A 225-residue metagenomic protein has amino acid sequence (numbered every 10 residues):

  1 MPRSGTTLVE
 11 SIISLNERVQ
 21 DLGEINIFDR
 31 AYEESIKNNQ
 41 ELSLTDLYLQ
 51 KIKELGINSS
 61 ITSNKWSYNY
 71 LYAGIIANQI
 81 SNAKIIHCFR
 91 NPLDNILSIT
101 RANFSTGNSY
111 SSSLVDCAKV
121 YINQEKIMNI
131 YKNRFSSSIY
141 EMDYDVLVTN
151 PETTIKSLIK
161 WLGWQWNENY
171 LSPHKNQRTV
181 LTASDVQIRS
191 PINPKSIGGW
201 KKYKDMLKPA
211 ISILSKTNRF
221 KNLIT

Functional and structural regions predicted by a protein language model:
M1-I80, C88-F89: Phosphate-binding active sites in nucleotide-utilizing proteins
V9-I12, N16, Y72, I76 (+5 more regions): Structural preference for long, well-ordered alpha-helical segments in enzyme cores
Q20, K84-I86, Y140-M142: Hydrophobic/aromatic beta-strand patches that form the interior of the parallel beta-sheet core in alpha/beta enzyme
N26-I27, R90-N95, L147-V148: Conserved nucleotide-binding/hydrolysis micro-motifs of P-loop NTPases
I27-A31, K37, D94, S113-L114 (+2 more regions): Residue-level signal for alpha-helical context at structural boundaries
N38-Q40, L93, K119: Short acidic/polar alpha-helix capping motifs at helix-coil junctions
S43-S60, Q79, I99-E141, V148-T225: PAPS-dependent sulfotransferases, especially Golgi type II membrane carbohydrate sulfotransferases
S67-N69, V146-N150: Acidic, metal-coordinating catalytic cores used for nucleic-acid/nucleotide bond scission and strand-transfer chemistry
